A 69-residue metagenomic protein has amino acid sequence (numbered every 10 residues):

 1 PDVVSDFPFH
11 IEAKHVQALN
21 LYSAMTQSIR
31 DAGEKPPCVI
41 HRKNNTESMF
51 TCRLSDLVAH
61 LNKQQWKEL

Functional and structural regions predicted by a protein language model:
P1-D31: Catalytic centers of nucleases
D2-V4, P36-V39: Phosphate/NTP-binding elements of NTP-utilizing enzymes
L19-G33, V58-L69: A signal for specific C-terminal beta-sheet/loop modules enriched in small/flexible residues with GP/PG/PP motifs
V39-L69: Domain-level recognition of nuclease-like catalytic cores that cleave nucleotide substrates
